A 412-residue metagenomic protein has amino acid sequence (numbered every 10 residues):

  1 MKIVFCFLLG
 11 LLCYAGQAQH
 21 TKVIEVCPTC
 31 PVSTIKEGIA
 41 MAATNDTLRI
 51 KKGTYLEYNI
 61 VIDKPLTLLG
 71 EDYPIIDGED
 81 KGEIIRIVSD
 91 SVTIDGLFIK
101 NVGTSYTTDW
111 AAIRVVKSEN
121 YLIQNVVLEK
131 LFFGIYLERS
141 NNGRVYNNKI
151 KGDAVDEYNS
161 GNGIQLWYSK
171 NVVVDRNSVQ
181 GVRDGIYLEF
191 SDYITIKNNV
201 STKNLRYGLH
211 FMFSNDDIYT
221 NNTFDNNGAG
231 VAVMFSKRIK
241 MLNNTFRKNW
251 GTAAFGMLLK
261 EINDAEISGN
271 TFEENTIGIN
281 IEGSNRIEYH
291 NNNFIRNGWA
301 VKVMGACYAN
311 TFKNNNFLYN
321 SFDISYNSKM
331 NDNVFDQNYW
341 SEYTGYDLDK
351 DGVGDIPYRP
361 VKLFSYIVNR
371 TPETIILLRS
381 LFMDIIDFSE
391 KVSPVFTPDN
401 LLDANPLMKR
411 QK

Functional and structural regions predicted by a protein language model:
M1-H20: Bacterial Sec-dependent N-terminal signal peptides
K22-E57: Acidic Gly/Asp/Thr-rich repetitive segments characteristic of extracellular carbohydrate-active and adhesion proteins
R49, V61, L69, D77 (+22 more regions): Extracellular beta-strand solenoid repeats
Y55-T67, I76-N120, F133-S140, L166: Extracellular beta-strand-rich solenoid/capping regions of secreted or surface-exposed proteins that bind or remodel
G78-R86, Y106-V115, K130-L137, E157-Y168 (+6 more regions): Extracellular beta-strand/beta-solenoid scaffold signature
Y207-W299: Eukaryotic tandem repeat interaction scaffolds
T252-G256, E274, I287, N291 (+1 more regions): Functionally critical loop-and-helix segments that line ligand-binding/catalytic clefts of soluble enzyme domains
